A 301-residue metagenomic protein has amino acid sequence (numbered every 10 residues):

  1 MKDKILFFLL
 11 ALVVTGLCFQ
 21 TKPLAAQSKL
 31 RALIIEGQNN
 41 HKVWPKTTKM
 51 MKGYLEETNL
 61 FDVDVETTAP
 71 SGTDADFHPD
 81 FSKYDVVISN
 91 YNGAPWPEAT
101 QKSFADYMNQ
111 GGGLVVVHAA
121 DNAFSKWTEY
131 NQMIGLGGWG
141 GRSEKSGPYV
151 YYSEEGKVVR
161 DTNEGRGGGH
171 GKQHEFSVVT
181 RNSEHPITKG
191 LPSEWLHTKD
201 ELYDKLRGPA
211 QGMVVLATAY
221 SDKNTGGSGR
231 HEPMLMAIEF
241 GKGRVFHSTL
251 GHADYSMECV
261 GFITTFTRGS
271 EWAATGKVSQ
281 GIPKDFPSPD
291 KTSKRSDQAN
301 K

Functional and structural regions predicted by a protein language model:
M1-I5: Positively charged n-region of N-terminal signal peptides that target proteins for export
F7-C18: Bacterial N-terminal signal peptides
C18-F19, P23-A26: Boundary at the C-terminal end of the N-terminal hydrophobic targeting segment
Q27-I35, N39-F124: Helical hinge/lid and interdomain linker segments adjacent to catalytic or ligand-binding clefts that mediate domain
Q27-L30, E57, P209-G212, S221-K301: Extracellular ligand-binding/catalytic regions of CAZymes and related secreted enzymes and adhesion modules
I35, A94-P186: A glycine-rich, often tryptophan-bearing local segment used as a flexible ligand/cofactor-contacting loop or short
E56, D62-D64, K83, Y152-G241: Catalytic beta-strand/loop cores that center a nucleophilic Ser/Cys/Thr and support acyl-enzyme chemistry
G113-V115, L216, F246: Structural detector of well-ordered beta-strand residues that form the stable sheet scaffold of enzyme domains
